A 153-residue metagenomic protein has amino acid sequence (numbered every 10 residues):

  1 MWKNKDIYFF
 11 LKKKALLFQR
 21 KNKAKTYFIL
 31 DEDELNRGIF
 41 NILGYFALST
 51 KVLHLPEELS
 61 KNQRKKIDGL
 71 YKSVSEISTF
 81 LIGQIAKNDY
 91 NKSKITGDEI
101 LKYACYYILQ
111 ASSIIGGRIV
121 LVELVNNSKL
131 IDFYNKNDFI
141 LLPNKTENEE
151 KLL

Functional and structural regions predicted by a protein language model:
M1-S93, Y106-L121, V125, K129-L153: Non-catalytic substrate-recognition and accessory regions of acyl/acetyltransferase enzymes
S93-E99: Glycine-rich phosphate-binding loop
